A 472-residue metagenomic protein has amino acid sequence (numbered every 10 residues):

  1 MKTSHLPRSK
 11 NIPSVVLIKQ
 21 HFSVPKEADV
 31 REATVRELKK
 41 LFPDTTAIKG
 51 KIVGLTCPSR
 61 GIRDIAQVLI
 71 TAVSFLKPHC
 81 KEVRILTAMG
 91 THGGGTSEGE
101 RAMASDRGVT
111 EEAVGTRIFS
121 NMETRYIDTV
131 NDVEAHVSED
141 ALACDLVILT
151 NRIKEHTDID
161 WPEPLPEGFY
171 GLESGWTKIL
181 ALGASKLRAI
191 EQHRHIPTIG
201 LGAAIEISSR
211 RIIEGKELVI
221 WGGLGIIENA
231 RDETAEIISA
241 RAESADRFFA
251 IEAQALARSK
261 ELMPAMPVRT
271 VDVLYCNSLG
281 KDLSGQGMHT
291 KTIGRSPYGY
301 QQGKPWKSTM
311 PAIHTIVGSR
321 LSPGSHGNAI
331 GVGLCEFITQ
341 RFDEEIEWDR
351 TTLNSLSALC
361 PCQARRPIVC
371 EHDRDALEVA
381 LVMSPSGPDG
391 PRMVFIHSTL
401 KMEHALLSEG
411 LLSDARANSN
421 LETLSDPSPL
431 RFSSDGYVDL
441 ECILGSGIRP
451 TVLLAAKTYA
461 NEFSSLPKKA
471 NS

Functional and structural regions predicted by a protein language model:
M1-A33: N-terminal amphipathic/basic leader segments beginning at the initiator methionine
E37-G54, K77-P78, P267-V268: Glycine-rich phosphate/diphosphate-binding loops that line cofactor/substrate pockets in enzymes
I52-G54, D272, T315, R392: Residues that mark the start of a beta-strand
I52-I62, R84-T91, I396: Short glycine-rich or small-residue beta-strand-to-loop segments that form or flank ligand, phosphate, metal/Fe-S
R63-E82: Histidine-anchored nucleotide/phosphate-binding helix
G99-Y170: An acidic, phosphate/nucleotide-engaging active-site surface
E139, K154-P367: Catalytic cores of enzyme domains
K291-G294, G299-S472: C-terminal non-catalytic interaction/assembly regions of soluble proteins
